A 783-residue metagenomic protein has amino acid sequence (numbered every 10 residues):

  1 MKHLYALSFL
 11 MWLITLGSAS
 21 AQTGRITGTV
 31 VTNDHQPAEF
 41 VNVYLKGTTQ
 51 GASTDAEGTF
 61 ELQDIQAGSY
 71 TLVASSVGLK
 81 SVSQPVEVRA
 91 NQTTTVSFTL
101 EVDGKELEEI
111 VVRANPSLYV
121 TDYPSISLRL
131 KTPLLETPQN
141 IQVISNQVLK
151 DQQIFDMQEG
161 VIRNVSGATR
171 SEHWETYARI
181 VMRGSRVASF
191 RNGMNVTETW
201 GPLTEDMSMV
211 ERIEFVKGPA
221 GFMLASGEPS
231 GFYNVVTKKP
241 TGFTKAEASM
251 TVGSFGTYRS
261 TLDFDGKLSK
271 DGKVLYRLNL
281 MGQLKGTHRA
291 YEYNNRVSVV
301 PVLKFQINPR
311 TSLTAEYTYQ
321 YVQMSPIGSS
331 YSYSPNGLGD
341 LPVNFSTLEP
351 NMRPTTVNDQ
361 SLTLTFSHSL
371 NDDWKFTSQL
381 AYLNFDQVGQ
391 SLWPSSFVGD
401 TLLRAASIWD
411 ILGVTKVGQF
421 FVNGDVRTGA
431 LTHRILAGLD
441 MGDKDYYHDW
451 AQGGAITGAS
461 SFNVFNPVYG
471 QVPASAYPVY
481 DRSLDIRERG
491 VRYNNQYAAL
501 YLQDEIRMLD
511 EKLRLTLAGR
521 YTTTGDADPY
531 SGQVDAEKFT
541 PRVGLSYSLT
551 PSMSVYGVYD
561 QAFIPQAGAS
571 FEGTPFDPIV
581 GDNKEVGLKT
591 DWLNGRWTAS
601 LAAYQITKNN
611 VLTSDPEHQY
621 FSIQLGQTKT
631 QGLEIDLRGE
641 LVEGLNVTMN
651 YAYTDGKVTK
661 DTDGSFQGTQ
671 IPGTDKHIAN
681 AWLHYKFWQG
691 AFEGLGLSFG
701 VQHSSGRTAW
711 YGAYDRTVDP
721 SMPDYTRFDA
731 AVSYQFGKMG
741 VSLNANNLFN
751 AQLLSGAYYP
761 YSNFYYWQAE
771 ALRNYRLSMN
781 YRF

Functional and structural regions predicted by a protein language model:
V31-N33, V41-K46, S75-L79, R89 (+1 more regions): Short, acidic, small-residue-rich periplasmic hinge/interaction motif at the N-terminus of Gram-negative outer-membrane
R170, A178-R179, N195-K217, V235-K238: Short acidic/polar hinge/loop motifs at secondary-structure boundaries that mediate gating or recognition
M209-E211, F222-V299, I307-T311, Q360 (+1 more regions): Outer-membrane beta-barrel translocator/receptor signature
Q283, T287, V299-S369, Y382-G413 (+3 more regions): Acidic/polar loop-and-plug regions of large Gram-negative outer-membrane beta-barrel proteins
N308, G413, T432-R434, D440-K444 (+1 more regions): Structural signature of Gram-negative outer-membrane beta-barrels, strongest in the C-terminal barrel of TonB-dependent
S367-A381, F385-S391, V580-E643, V647-T659: Membrane-embedded beta-barrel scaffold of Gram-negative outer-membrane proteins
Q624-G712, S778-R782: Gram-negative outer-membrane beta-barrel transporters
V642, Q702-G712, S733-F783: C-terminal beta-signal and adjacent terminal beta-strands/loops of Gram-negative outer-membrane beta-barrel proteins
